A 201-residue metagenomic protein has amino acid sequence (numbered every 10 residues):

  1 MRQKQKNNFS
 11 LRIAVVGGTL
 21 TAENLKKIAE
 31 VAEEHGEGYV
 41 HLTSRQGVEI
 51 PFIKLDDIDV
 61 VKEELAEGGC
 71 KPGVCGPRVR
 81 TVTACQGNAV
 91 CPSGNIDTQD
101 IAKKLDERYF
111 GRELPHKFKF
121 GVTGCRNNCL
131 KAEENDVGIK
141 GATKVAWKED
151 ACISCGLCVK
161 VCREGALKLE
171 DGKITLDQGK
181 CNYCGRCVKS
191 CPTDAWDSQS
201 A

Functional and structural regions predicted by a protein language model:
M1-K4, G73: Intrinsic, low-complexity N-terminal interaction/targeting segments
Q5-R12, L169: Gly-rich Lys/Arg/Thr-decorated short loops/hinges at beta-loop-alpha junctions or inter-strand turns that position
N7, H41, A201: Short acidic (Asp/Glu) and glycine-rich catalytic loops that position anionic groups and cofactors
N8, E134, T193: Active-site lining segments that contact anionic ligands and/or coordinate catalytic metals
L11-T143, A151: Small-residue-enriched alpha-helical segments and adjacent helix-cap loops that form tight helix-helix packing
K62, R163, P192: A short local structural element in Rossmann-fold oxidoreductases
V82-A89, R108-H116, N135-R186, A195-A201: Ferredoxin-like iron-sulfur electron-transfer modules
